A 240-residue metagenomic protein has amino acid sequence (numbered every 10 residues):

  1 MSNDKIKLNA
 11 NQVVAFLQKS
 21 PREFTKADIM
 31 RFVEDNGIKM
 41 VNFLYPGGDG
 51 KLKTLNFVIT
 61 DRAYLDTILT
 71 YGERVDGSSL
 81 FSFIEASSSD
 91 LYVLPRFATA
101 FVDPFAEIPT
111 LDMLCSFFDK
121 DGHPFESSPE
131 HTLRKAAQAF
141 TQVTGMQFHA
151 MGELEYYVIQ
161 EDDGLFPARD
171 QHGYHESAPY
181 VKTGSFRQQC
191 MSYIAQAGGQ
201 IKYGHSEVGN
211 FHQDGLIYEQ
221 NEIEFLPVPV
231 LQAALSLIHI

Functional and structural regions predicted by a protein language model:
S2-L237: Glycine-rich, acidic/polar active-site loops that bind/position phosphate-bearing ligands
